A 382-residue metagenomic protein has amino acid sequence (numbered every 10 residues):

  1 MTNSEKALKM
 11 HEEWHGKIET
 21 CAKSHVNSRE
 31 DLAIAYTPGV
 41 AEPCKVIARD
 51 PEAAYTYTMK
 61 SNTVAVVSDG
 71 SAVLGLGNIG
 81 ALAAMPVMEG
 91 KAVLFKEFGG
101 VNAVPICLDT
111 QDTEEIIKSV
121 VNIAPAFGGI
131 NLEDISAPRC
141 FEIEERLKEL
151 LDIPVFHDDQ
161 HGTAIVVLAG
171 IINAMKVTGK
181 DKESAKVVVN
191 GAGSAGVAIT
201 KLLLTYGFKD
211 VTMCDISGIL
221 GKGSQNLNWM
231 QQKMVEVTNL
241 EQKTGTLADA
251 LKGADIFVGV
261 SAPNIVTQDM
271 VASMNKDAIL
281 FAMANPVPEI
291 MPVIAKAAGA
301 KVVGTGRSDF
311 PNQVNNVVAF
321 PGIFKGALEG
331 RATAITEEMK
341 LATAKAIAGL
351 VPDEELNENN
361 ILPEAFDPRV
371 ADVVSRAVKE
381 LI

Functional and structural regions predicted by a protein language model:
M1-I153, S375, L381: N-terminal ligand-binding/catalytic initiation module
Y55-K60, K96-E97, N122-A124, K148-E149 (+7 more regions): Solvent-exposed alpha-helices and their adjacent loops that cap or buttress functional pockets in soluble metabolic
D69-S71, I79, L108-D109, D134-A137 (+5 more regions): Short, ordered loop/turn segments at secondary-structure junctions
L74, A81-G99, H157, I165-A262: Glycine-rich phosphate/diphosphate-binding loop of Rossmann-like nucleotide-binding domains
P105, N131-D134, V155-D158, V189 (+4 more regions): General beta-strand structural signal in soluble alpha/beta enzymes
D158-D159, A282-I382: Adenosine-phosphate binding glycine-rich loop
Q232-V302, R307-D309: Rossmann-like adenosine-cofactor binding region
